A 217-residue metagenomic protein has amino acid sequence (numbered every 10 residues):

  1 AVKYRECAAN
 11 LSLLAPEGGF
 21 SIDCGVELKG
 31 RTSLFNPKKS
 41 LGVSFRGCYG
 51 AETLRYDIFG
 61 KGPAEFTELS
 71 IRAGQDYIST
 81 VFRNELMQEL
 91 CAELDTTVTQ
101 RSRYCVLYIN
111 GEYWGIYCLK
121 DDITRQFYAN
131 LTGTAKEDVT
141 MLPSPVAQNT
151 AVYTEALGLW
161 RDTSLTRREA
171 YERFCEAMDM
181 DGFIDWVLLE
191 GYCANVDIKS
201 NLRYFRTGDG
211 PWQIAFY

Functional and structural regions predicted by a protein language model:
A1-K29: Regulatory N- and C-terminal appendages and interdomain linkers associated with kinase/kinase-like NTP transferase
V2-R5, G18-F20, S33-P37, G62-E65 (+3 more regions): Extracellular/periplasmic catalytic domains that process cell-envelope and extracellular macromolecules
L34-E65: Compositionally biased P/S/T/G-rich terminal and signal peptide-adjacent segments that lie outside catalytic cores
R55-K61, F66, I71-D76, E112 (+2 more regions): ATP-dependent phospho-/nucleotidyl transfer catalytic cores
Q75-T96: A conserved alpha-helical element in kinase catalytic cores
E93-L107: Short, well-structured beta-strand/strand-turn elements
N201-F216: Conserved protein kinase catalytic/activation segment
